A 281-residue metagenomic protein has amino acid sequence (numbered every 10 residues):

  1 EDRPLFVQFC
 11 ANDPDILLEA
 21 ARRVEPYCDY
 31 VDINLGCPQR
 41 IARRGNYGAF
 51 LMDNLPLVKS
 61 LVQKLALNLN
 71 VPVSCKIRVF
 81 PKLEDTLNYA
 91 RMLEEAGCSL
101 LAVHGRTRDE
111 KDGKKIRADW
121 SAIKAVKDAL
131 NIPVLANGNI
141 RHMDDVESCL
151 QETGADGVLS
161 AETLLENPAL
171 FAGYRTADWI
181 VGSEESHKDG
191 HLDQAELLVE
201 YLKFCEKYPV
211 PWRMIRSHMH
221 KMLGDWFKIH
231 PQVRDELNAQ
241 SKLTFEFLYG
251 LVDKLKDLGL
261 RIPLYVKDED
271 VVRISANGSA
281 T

Functional and structural regions predicted by a protein language model:
E1-A96: Active-site entrance/lid segments in N-terminal catalytic domains of soluble metabolic enzymes
E1-R3, R40-V58, R108-W120, A177-H187: Glycine-rich tight-turn/loop motif centered on a GG-T
L5, T107-R108, H191-Q194: N-terminal start-of-chain detector that recognizes signal peptides and the immediate post-cleavage beginning
F9, F50, N54, K76-R78 (+4 more regions): Glycine- and other small-residue-rich loops at beta-strand/loop junctions that grip anionic moieties
E19, A42-R43, G113, D145-V146 (+1 more regions): Short glycine-/acidic-enriched loop or helix-start segments at secondary-structure transitions that form or flank
L35, G105, A161-E162: Short secondary-structure boundary segments
S60-Q63, L67-N70, L83-L100, S121-A136 (+1 more regions): Alpha/beta catalytic cores of nucleotide-metabolism and tRNA/nucleoside-modifying enzymes
P72-I77, A102-R108: Short beta-strands and strand-loop turn motifs
